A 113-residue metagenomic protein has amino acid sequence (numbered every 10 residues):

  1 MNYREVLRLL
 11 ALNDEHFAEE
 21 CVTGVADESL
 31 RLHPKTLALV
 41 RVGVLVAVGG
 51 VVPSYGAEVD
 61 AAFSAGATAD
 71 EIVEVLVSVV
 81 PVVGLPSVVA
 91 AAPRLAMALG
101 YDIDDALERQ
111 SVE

Functional and structural regions predicted by a protein language model:
M1-L39, A47, G56-D60, S64 (+1 more regions): Acidic, glycine/proline-rich low-complexity segments that act as flexible tails and inter-domain linkers
C21, V40-V44, V75-V80: Short alpha-helical scaffolding segments that buttress acidic/His motifs in well-ordered protein cores
V44-V51, V83-G84: Short alpha-helix boundary/capping elements
P53-L76: Mid-chain, well-packed structural core segment of small domains
V73-M97: C-terminal structural segments of small proteins and small subunits
